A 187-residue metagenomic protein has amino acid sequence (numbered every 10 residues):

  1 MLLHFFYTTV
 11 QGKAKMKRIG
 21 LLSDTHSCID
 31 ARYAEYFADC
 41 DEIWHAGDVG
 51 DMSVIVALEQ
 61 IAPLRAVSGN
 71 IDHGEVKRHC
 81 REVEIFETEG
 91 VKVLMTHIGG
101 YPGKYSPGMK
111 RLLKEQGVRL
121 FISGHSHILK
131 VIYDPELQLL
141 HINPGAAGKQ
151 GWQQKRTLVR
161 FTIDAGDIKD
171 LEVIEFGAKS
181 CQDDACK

Functional and structural regions predicted by a protein language model:
L2-L64, D72-E82, T88-G90, Q154-T157 (+1 more regions): N-terminal active-site segment of His-dependent metallophosphoesterases
A14-G20, I85-L94, D134-L140, I163-D170: Beta-strand-turn-beta hairpins that frame and shape the catalytic cleft of phosphate-ester-processing enzymes
L21-S23, E42-D48, R65-N70, L94-H97 (+2 more regions): Active-site neighborhood of phospho(di)ester-bond hydrolases with catalytic His/Asp-centered motifs
H26, G148, A165, A178-S180: Residue-level detector of flexible, active-site-proximal loop/helix-junction positions within diverse enzyme catalytic
S27-A31, G50-V54, I71-K77, G100-Y105 (+2 more regions): Active-site environment of divalent metal-dependent phosphoester hydrolases
R65, K104-D167: Conserved beta-sheet core of the metallophosphoesterase superfamily
D72-G117, K149-W152: Active-site-proximal segments of metal-dependent phosphoesterases and phosphodiesterases across multiple
L171-D184: Short, solvent-exposed aromatic-acidic interface loops
